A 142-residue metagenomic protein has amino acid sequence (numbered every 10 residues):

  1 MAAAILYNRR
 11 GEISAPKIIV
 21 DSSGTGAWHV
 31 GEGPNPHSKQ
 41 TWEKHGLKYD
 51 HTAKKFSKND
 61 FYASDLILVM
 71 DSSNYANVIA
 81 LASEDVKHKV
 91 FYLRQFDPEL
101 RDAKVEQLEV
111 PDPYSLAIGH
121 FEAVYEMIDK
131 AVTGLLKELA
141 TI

Functional and structural regions predicted by a protein language model:
M1-S64, K137-I142: Conserved active-site segments centered on acidic
S22, V69-M70: Small/polar loops that bind or transfer phosphate-bearing groups
L66, S72, A76-I142: Phosphate-binding/catalytic loops
